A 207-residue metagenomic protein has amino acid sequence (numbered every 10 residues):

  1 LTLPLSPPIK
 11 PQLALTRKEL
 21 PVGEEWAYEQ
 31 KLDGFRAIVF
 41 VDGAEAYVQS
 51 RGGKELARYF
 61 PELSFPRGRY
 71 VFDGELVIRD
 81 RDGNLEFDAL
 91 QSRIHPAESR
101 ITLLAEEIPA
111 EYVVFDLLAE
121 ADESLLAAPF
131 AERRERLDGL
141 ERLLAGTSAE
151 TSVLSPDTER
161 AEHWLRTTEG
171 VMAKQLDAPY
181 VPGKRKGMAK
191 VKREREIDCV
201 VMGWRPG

Functional and structural regions predicted by a protein language model:
L1-G207: Catalytic cores of nucleic-acid ligases and guanylyltransferases
